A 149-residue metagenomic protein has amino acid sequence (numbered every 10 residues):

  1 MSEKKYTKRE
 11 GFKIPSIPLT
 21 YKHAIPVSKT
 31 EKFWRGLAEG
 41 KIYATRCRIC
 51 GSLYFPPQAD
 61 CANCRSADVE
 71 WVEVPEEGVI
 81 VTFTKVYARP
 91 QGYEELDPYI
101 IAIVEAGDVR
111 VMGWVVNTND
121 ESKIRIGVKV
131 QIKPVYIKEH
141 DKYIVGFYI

Functional and structural regions predicted by a protein language model:
S2-I42, Y148-I149: A broadly conserved sequence feature marking short terminus-proximal activation segments in nucleic acid-centric
K41-A44, Q58: Residues immediately within or flanking Cys/His clusters that coordinate Zn2+ in small zinc-binding modules
R46-I49, D60-S66: Short, cysteine/histidine-rich loop/knuckle motifs that typically chelate Zn2+
F55, D68-E70: Short functional micro-motifs and their immediate structural scaffolds
G78-I80, V115: Conserved hydrophobic positions within beta-strands
F83-R89, I137: Short, conserved beta-turn/loop elements at beta-strand boundaries and strand-helix junctions
T118-Q131: Short nucleic-acid-contacting surface segments enriched for D/E, G, S/T with interspersed K/R
V135-I149: OB-fold/S1-family single-stranded nucleic acid-binding modules
